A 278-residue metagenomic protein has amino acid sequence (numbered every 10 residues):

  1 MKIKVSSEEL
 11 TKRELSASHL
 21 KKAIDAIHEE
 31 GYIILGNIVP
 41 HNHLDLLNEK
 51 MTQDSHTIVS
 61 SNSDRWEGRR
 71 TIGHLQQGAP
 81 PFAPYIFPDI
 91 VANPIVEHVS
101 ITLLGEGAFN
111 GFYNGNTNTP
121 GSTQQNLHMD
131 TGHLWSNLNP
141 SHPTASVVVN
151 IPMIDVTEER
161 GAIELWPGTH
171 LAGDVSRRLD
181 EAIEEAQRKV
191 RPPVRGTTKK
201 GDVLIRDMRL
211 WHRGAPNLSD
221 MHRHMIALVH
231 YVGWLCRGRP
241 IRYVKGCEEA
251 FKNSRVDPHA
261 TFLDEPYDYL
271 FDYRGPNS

Functional and structural regions predicted by a protein language model:
M1-E30, L35-L138: Non-heme Fe(II)-dependent double-stranded beta-helix
K2-K12, S61, V203, L210-S278: Non-heme Fe(II)/2-oxoglutarate
E8, V156-A215: Double-stranded beta-helix
E106-Y113, T123-Q125, A145-I151, G161 (+1 more regions): Generic beta-strand structural signal
N116-S122, G132, M153-E158, T169-A172: Short acidic/polar capping segments at secondary-structure boundaries
N118-T119, W166-G173, V229-L235: Short edge-strand/loop segments of extracellular domains
M129-N137, I151, E181, E185-K189: Active-site glycine-rich loop that binds ribose-phosphate moieties when present
N137-E158, T197-K200, L228-V232: Short, conserved beta-strand element in jelly-roll/cupin
